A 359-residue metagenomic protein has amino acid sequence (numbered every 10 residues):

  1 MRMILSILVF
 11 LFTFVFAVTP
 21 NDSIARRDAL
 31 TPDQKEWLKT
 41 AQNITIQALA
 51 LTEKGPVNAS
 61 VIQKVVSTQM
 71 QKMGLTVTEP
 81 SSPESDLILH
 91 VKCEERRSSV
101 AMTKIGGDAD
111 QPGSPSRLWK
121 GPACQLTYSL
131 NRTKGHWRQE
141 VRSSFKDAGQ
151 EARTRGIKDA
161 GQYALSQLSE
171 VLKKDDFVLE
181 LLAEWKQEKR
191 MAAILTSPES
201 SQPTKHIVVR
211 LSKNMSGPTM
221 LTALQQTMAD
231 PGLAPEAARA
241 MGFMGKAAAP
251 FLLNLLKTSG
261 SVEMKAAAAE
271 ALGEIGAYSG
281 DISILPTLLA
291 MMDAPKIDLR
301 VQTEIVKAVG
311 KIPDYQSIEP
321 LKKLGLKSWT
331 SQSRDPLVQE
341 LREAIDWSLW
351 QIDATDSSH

Functional and structural regions predicted by a protein language model:
M1-L5: Positively charged n-region of N-terminal signal peptides that target proteins for export
S6-V15: Bacterial N-terminal signal peptides
N21-W37, S129-L211, M215: C-terminal/domain-edge helix-coil "capping" segments
T40-E94: N-terminal segment of the mature soluble domain
A48-V57, Q150-R155, A238, K307: Second-shell loop/turn segments in exported
P83, I88-E140: Surface-exposed short loop/turn segments
K173-L182, Q202-G217, T222-K257, E263-G280 (+3 more regions): Structural detector for internal amphipathic alpha-helices that build alpha-solenoid repeat scaffolds
P320-W329: TPR/TPR-like (Sel1-like) alpha-helical repeat modules
